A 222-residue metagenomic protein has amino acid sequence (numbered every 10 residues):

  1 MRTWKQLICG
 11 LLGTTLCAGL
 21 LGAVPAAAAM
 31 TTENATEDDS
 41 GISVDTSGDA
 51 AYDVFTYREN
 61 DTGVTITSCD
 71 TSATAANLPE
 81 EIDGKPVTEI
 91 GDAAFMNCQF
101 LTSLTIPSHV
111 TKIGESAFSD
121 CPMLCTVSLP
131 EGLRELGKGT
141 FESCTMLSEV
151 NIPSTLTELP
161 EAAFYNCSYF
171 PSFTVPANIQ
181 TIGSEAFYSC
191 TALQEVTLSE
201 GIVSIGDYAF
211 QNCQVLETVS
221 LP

Functional and structural regions predicted by a protein language model:
K5-V24: Sec-dependent N-terminal signal peptides
L7, F55-D61, T71-E89, Q99-K112 (+5 more regions): Structural signature of tandem-repeat unit edges
T14, T88, D92-A93: N-terminal, well-ordered alpha-helical segments
A18-D38: Sec-dependent signal peptide cleavage junction
E33-R58: N-terminal low-complexity, Pro/Thr/Ser-rich intrinsically disordered segments that act as propeptides or flexible
V44, T62-C69: Generic recognition of long tandem-repeat/solenoid scaffolds
D92-A94, G114-S119, G137-E142, P160-Y165 (+2 more regions): Consensus positions within tandem repeat domains that build extended binding/scaffold surfaces
